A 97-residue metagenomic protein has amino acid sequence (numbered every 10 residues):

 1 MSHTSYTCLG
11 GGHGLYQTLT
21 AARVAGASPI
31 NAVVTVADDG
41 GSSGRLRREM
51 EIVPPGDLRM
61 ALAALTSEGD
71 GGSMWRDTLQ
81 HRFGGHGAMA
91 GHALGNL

Functional and structural regions predicted by a protein language model:
S2-M50: N-terminal phosphate-binding or glycine-rich loops at protein starts, especially the Walker A/P-loop of NTPases
T35-L97: Electropositive, gly/pro-rich neighborhoods at or near active sites that engage anionic ligands
